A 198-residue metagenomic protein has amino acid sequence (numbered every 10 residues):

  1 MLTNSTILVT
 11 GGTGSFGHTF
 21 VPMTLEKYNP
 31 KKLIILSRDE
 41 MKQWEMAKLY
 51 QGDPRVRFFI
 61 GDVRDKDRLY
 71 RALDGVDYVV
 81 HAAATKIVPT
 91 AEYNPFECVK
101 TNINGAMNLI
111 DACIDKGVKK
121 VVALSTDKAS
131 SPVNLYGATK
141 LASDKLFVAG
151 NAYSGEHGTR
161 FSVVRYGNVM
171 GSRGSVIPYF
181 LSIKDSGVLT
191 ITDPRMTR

Functional and structural regions predicted by a protein language model:
T6-K27: N-terminal Rossmann NAD(P)H-binding glycine-rich loop of SDR-like oxidoreductase domains
T10, L73-A82, A123: Rossmann-fold scaffold of SDR-type NAD(P)-dependent oxidoreductases
M23-K32, G117: Conserved S-adenosyl-L-methionine
Y28-K42: Conserved glycine-rich Rossmann-like NAD(P)H-binding loop of the short-chain dehydrogenase/reductase
S37, F59-I60, K100: Conserved residues in the N-terminal Rossmann fold of short-chain dehydrogenase/reductase
Q51, R57-Y78: Conserved Rossmann-fold cofactor-binding substructure of NAD(P)-dependent oxidoreductases
H81, T85-K145, A149, T159-S162: Conserved Rossmann-fold NAD(P)-dependent oxidoreductase catalytic core, especially the SDR/UDP-sugar
L135-Y136, L141-R198: NAD(P)-dependent short-chain dehydrogenase/reductase
